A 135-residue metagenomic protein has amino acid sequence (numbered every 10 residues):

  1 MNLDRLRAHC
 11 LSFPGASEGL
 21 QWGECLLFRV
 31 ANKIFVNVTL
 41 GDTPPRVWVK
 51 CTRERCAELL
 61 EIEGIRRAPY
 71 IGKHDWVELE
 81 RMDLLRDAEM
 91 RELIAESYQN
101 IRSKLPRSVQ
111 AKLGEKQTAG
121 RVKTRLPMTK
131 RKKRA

Functional and structural regions predicted by a protein language model:
M1-A135: Charge-dense, helix-prone N-terminal extensions
